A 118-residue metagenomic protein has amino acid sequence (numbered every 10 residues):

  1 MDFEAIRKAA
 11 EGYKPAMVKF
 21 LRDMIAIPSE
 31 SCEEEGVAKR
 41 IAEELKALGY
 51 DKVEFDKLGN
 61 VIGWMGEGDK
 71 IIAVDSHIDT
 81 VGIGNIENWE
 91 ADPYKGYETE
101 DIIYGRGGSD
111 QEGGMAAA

Functional and structural regions predicted by a protein language model:
D2-G108: Acidic/His- and Gly-rich active-site-bordering loop/insert found across diverse amide/peptide-bond hydrolases
G107-A118: Active-site alpha-helical elements of protease catalytic centers
